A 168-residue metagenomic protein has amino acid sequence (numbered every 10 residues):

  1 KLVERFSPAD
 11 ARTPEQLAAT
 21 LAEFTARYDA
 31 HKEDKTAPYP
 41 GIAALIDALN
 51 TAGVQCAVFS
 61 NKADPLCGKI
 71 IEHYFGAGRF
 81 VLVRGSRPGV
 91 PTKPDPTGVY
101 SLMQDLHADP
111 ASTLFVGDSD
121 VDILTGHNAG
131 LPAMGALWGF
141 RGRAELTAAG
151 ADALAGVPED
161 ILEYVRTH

Functional and structural regions predicted by a protein language model:
K1-A52, P65, A77: N-terminal helical cap/lid subdomain that shapes the substrate entry/recognition surface in HAD-like hydrolases
E33-A37, A57, A63-V116, D120-A129 (+1 more regions): Substrate-recognition "cap/lid" segment bordering the active-site pocket of phosphatases
N61, R87, L137-F140, P158: Short secondary-structure boundary segments
A133-G135: Short hydrophobic beta-strand element within catalytic cores of glycosyltransferases and related nucleotide-activated
W138-A148: Short, glycine/polar-rich helix-capping loops at beta-to-alpha or helix-loop-helix junctions that flank or form
A153-V157: Short acidic-hydrophobic, aromatic-tinged amphipathic segments that line or gate anion-handling sites
E163-H168: Short amphipathic alpha-helix with an adjacent loop that forms part of the alpha/beta core around
